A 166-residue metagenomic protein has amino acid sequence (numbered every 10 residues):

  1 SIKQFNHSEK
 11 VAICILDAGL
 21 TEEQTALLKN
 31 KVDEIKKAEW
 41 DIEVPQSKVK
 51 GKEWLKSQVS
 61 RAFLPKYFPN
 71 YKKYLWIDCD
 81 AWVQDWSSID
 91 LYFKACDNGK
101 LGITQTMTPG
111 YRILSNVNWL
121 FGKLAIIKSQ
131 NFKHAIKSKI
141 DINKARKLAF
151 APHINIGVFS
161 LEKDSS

Functional and structural regions predicted by a protein language model:
S1-S166: Glycosyltransferase catalytic domains, chiefly GT-A lineage
